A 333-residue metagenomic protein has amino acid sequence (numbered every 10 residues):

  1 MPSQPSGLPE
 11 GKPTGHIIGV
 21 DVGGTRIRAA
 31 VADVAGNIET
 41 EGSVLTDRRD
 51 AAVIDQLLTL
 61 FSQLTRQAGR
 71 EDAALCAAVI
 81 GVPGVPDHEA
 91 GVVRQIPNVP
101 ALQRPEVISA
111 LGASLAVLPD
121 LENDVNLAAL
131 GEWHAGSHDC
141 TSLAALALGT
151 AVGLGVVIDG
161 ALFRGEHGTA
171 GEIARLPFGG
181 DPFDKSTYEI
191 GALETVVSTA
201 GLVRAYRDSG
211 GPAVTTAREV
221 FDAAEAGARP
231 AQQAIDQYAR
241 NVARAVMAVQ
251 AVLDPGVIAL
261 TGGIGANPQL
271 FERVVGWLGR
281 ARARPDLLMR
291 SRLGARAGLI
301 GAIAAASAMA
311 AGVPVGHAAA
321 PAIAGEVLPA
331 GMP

Functional and structural regions predicted by a protein language model:
M1-A77, D87-V92, I108-V117, G131-C140 (+1 more regions): ATP-binding/phosphotransfer module of carbohydrate and carboxylate kinases, centering on a glycine-rich
D21, V79-P83, A144-A151, G155-V157 (+1 more regions): Short beta-strand segments
V34, V82, E89, I158-D159: A cytosolic small-molecule/anion-sensing beta-strand core signal
E41-V44, P97, E166: Short hydrophobic alpha-helix segments
L45-R48, A101, A170-E172, F178: A short acidic/small-residue loop/turn micro-motif
G91-Q103: A charged helix-plus-loop insertion that forms the helical arch/lid used to bind and gate nucleic-acid substrates
L118-N123: General beta-strand structural signal in soluble alpha/beta enzymes
T141-L193, G331: Glycine-rich phosphate-binding loop of actin/hexokinase-like ATP-binding domains
